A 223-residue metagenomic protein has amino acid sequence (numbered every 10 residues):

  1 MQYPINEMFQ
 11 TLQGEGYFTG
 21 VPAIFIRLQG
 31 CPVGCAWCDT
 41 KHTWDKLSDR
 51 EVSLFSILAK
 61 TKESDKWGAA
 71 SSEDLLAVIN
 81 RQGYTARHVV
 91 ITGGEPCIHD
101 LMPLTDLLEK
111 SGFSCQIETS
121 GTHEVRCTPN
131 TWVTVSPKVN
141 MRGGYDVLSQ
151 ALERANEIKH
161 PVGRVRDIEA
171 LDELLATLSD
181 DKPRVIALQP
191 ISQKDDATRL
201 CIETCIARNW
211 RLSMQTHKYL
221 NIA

Functional and structural regions predicted by a protein language model:
Q2-W44: N-terminal pre-triad scaffold of radical SAM enzymes
Y3, Q10, W37-T131: Conserved Radical SAM active-site core
I5-N6, T11-F18, I57, V78 (+4 more regions): Short, well-ordered helical secondary-structure segments
R27, T92-G93, Q215: A secondary-structure boundary/capping signal
T85-H88, C97-A223: Conserved AdoMet/S-adenosylmethionine-binding subsite of the radical SAM
